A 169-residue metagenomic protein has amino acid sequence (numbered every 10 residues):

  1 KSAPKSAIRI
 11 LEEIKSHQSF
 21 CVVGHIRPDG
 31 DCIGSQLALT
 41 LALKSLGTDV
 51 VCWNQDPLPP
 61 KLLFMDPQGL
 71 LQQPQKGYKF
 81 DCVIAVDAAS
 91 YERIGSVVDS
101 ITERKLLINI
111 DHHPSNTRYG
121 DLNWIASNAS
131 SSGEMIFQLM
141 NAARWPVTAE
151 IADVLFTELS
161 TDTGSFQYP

Functional and structural regions predicted by a protein language model:
K1-P169: Replace "Mg2+/Mn2+-dependent" with "divalent metal-dependent
